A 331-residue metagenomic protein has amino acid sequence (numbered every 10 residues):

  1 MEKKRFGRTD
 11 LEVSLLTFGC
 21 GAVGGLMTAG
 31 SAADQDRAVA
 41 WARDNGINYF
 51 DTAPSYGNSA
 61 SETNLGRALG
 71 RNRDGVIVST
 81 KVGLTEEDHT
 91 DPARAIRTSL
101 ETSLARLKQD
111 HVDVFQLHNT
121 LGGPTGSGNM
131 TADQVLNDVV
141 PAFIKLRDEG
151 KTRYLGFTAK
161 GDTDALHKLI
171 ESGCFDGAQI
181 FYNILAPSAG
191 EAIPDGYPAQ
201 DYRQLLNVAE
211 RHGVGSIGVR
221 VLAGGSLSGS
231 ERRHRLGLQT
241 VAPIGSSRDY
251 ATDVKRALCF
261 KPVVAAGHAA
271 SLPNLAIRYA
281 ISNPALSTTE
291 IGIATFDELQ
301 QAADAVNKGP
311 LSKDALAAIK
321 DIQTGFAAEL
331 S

Functional and structural regions predicted by a protein language model:
M1-I77: N-terminal binding-site loop/beta-alpha segment at the start of enzyme catalytic domains that lines or forms
F6, F18, F50, L65 (+8 more regions): Conserved, mostly hydrophobic/aromatic
G21-A33, V82-R94, G128: Active-site mouth loops of central-metabolism enzymes
A29-A42, D91-R106, G161-L169, A276: Short, acidic/polar
Q35, S61, I96, L100 (+3 more regions): Aromatic/hydrophobic pocket-lining residues that form the small-molecule binding cavity in soluble enzyme cores
G75-E87, I184: A short, structured active-site edge motif that brings together acidic residues
L104-N129: Active-site groove signature of glycoside hydrolases
T120-L330: Beta/alpha (TIM)-barrel catalytic core signal, keyed to glycine-rich beta->alpha loops juxtaposed to Asp/Glu that bind
